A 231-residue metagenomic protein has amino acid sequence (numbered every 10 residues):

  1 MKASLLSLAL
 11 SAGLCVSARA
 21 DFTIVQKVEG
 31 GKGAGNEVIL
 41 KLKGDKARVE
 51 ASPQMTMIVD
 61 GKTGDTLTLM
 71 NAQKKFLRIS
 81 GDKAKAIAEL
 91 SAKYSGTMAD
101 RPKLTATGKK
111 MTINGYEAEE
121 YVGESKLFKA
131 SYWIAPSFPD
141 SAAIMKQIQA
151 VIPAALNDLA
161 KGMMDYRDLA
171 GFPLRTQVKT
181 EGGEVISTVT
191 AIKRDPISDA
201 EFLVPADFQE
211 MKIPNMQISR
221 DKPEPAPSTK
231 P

Functional and structural regions predicted by a protein language model:
M1-L5: Positively charged n-region of N-terminal signal peptides that target proteins for export
S7-C15: Bacterial N-terminal signal peptides
R19-P231: Extended soluble regions of mature proteins
